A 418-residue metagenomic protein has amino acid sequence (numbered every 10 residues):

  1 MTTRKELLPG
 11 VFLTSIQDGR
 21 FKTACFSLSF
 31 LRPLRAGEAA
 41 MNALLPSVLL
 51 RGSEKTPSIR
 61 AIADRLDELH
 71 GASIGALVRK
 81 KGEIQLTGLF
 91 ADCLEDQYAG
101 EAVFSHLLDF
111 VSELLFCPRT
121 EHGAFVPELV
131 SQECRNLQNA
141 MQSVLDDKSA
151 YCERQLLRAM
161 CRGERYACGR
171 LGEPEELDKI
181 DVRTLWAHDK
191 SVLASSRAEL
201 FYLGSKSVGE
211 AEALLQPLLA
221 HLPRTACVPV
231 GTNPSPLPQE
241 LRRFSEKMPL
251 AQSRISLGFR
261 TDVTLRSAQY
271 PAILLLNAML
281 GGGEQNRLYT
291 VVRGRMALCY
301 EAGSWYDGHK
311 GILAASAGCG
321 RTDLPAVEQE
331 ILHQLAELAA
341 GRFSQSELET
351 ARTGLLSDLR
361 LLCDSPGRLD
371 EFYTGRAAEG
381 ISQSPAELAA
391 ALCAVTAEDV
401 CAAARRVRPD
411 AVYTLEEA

Functional and structural regions predicted by a protein language model:
M1-L69, L171-E173, W186-V291, E328 (+2 more regions): His/Glu-rich zincin catalytic helix
T14-I16, F21-N42, I59-E113, S149-E175 (+4 more regions): M16 family metallopeptidases and their MPP-like homologs
G52-K55, D96-G100, C117-V126: Short, polar/flexible loop-turn hinges at active-site or ligand-entry regions and domain interfaces
A63, C117-M141, C227-L237, H333 (+1 more regions): Acidic/histidine-enriched alpha-helical segments
V78-K81, W186-L193, G303-D307, C401-R405: Short, flexible, solvent-exposed loop/turn segments with mixed acidic/basic and small polar residues
P127-S191: Compact, aliphatic and Gly/Pro-tolerant "microcore" segments centered on a short helix or tight beta-hairpin and their
L392, A397-A404: Structured mid-to-C-terminal alpha-helical surface segments
